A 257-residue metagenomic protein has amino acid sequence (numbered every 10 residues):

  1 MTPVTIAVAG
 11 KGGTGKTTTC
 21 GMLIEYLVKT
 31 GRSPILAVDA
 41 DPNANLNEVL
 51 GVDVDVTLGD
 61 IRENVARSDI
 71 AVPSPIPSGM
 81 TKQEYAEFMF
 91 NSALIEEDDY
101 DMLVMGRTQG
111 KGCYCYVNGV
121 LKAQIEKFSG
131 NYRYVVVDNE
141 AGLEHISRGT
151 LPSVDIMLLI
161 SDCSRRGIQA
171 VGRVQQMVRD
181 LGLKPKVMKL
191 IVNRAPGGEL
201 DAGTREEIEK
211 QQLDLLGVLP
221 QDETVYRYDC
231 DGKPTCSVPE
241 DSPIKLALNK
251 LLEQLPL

Functional and structural regions predicted by a protein language model:
M1-T5, L257: Acidic-aromatic/histidine active-site loop/patch
V4-P42: Walker A/P-loop phosphate-binding motif and the immediately C-terminal alpha-helix
T5, P34-L36, Y100-M102, Y134-V136 (+1 more regions): Residue-level preference for the first positions of well-ordered beta-strands
V28-E97: N-terminal phosphate/diphosphate-binding loop that engages ATP/GTP or pyrophosphate donors across diverse enzyme folds
A40-N43, R194-P196, D222: Residues in the short beta-alpha loop(s) of Rossmann-like NAD(P)-binding domains
T81-V137: Cytosolic-facing regulatory segments adjacent to core modules
Y116-V218, R227: Conserved catalytic-core segment of NTP-binding enzymes
D231-S242: C-terminal boundary of histidine-terminating zinc-finger modules
